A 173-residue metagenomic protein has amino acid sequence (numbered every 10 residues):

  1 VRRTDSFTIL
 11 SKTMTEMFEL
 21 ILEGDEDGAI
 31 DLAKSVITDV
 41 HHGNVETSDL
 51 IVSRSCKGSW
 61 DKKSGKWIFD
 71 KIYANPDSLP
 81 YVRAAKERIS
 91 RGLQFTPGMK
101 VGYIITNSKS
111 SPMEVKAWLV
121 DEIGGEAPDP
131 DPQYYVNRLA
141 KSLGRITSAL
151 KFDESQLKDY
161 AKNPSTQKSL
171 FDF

Functional and structural regions predicted by a protein language model:
V1-F173: DNA-dependent DNA polymerase catalytic subunits
